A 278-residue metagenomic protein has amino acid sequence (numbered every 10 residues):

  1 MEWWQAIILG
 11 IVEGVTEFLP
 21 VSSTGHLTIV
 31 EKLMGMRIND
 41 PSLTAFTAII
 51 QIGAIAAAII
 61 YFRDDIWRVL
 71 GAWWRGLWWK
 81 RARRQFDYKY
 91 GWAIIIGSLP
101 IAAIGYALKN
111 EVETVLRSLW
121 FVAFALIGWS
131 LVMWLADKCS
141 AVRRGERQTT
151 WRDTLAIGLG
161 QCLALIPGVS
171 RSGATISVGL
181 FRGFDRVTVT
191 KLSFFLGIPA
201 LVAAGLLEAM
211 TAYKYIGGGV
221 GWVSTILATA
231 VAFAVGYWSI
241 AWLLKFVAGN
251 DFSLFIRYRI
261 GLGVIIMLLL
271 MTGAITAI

Functional and structural regions predicted by a protein language model:
M1-I278: Multi-pass membrane proteins that catalyze or facilitate reactions on polyprenyl-/lipid-phosphate substrates and their
